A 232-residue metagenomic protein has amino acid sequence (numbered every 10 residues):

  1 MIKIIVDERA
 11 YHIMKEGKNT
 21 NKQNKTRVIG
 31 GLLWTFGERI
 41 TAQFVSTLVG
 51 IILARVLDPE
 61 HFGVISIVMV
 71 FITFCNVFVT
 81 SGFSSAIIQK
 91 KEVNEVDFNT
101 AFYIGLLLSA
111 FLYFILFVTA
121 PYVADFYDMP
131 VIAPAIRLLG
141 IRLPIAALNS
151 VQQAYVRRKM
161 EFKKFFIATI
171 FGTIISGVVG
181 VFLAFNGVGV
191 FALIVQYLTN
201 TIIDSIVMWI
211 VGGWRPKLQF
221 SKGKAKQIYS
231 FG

Functional and structural regions predicted by a protein language model:
I5-V6, A10, N24-F83, I104 (+4 more regions): Signature of the first transmembrane helix
A10-N24, V28, K163, I206-G232: Interhelical loop/hinge segments that connect adjacent transmembrane helices in multipass membrane
E16-I29, A54-E60, T73-L106, A110 (+3 more regions): Transmembrane-helix boundary and interhelical linker motifs in polytopic inner-membrane proteins
E60-G63, N99, P130-A133, K163 (+1 more regions): Residues that define the loop-to-transmembrane-helix transition and helix capping in multi-pass membrane transporters
A120-L139: Interfacial segments at transmembrane-helix termini and the short loops linking adjacent helices
A133-G140, I167-G213: Hydrophobic alpha-helical transmembrane segments
L143-P144: Short hydrophobic/small-residue motifs within alpha-helical transmembrane segments of multi-pass transporter-like
